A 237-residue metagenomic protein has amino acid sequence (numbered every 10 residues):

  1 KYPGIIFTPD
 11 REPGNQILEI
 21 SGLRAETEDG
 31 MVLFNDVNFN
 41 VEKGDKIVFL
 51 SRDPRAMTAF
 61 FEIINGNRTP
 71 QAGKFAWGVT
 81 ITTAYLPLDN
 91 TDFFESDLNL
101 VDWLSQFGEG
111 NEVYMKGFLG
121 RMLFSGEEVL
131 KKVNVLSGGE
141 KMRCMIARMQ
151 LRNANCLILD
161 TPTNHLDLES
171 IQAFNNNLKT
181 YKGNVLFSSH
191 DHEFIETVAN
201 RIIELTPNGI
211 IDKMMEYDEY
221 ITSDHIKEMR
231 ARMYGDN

Functional and structural regions predicted by a protein language model:
K1-R11: Short, flexible cytosolic linker that couples an ABC transmembrane/permease module to its adjacent nucleotide-binding
D10-N237: ABC ATP-binding cassette signature C-motif
